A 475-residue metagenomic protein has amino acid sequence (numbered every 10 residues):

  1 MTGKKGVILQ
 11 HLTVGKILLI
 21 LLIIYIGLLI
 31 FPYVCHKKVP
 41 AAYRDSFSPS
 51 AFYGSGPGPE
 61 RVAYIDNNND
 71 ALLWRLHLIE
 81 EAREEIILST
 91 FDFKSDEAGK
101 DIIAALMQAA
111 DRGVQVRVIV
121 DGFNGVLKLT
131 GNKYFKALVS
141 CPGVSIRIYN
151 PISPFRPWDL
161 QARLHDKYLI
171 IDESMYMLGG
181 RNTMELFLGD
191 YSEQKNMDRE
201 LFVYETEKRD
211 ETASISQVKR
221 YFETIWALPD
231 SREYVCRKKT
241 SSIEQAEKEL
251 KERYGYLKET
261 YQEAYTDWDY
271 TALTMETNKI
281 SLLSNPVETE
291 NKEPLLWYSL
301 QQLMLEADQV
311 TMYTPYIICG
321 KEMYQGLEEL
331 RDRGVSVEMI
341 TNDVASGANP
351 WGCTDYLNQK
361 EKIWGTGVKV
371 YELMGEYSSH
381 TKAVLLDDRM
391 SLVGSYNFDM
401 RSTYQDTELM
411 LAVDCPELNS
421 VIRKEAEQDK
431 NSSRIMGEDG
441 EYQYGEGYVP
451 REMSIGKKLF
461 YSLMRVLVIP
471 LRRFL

Functional and structural regions predicted by a protein language model:
T2-V144, P154-A162, I171-L475: Charged, low-complexity intrinsically disordered terminal segments
R147-Y149: Lumenal/extracellular "mature" regions of secretory-pathway glycan-modifying transferases
